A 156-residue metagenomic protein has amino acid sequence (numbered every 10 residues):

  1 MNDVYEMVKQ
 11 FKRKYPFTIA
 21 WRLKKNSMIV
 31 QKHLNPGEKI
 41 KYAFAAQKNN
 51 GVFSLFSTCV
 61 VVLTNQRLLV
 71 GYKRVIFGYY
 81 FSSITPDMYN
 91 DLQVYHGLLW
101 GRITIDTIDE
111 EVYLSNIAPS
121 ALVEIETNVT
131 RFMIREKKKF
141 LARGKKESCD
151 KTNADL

Functional and structural regions predicted by a protein language model:
M1-L23, S27-K32, F53-S54, R74-L156: Acidic, Ser/Thr- and proline-rich intrinsically disordered linker/docking segments of eukaryotic scaffolds
H33, G37: Secretory/extracellular carbohydrate-interaction modules and structurally similar beta-sandwich "look-alikes"
E38-F53, K73: The phosphoinositide-binding surface of pleckstrin homology
A43-A46, V62-T64, G101: Small-side-chain structural scaffolding
A46, N65, Y72, T107: Flexible glycine-/small-residue-rich
F56-V70: Polybasic phosphoinositide-binding surfaces of eukaryotic membrane-targeting domains
